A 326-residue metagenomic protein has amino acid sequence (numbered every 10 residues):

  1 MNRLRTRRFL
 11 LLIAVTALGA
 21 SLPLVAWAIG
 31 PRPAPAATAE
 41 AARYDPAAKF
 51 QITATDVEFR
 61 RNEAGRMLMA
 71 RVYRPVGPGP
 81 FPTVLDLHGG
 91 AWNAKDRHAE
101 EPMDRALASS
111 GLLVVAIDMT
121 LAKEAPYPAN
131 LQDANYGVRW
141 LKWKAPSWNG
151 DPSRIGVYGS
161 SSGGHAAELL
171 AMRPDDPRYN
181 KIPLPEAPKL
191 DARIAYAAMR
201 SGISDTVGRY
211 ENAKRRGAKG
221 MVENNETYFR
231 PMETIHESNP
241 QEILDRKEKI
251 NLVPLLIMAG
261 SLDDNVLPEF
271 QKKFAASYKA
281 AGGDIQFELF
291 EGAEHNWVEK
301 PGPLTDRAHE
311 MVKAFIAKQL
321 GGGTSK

Functional and structural regions predicted by a protein language model:
R32-P78: N-terminal cap/lid segment of alpha/beta-hydrolase-fold proteins
R43-K49, M172, D176-N180, L184 (+1 more regions): Mobile cap/lid helix-loop segments that gate and shape the active-site cleft of serine hydrolases
P80-G90: Short beta-strand element of the alpha/beta-hydrolase
H98-V115: Short amphipathic alpha-helix adjacent to the substrate-entry channel of hydrolases
P126-P146: Alpha/beta-hydrolase active-site loop
R139-N212: Primarily recognizes the serine-hydrolase "nucleophile elbow" in alpha/beta-hydrolase and SGNH/GDSL folds
N251, I257-A259, D263: Short beta-strand/loop motif that positions the catalytic acidic residue of the alpha/beta-hydrolase fold
D264-K273: Conserved alpha/beta-hydrolase "acid-adjacent" motif
